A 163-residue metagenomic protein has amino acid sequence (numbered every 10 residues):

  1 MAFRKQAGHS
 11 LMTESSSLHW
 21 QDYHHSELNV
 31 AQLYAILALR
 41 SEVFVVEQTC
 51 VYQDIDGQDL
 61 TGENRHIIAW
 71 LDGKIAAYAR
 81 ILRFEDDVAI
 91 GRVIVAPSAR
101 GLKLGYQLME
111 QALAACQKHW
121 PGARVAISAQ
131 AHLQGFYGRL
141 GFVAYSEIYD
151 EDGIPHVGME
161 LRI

Functional and structural regions predicted by a protein language model:
F3-K5, L11-T61, H66, L71-K74: Short amphipathic alpha-helix that is part of the acyltransferase structural core
I68, K74-L82, D87-I94: Conserved beta-strand in the GNAT
R83-G91, R100, P121-A123, E151-P155: A conserved beta-turn-beta hairpin within the catalytic core of GNAT-like acetyltransferases that forms part
V95, G101-A114: Conserved acetyl-CoA-binding loop-helix of GNAT-fold acetyltransferases
S98-R100, A115, H132, F136: Acidic/histidine-enriched, beta-strand-rich ligand/metal-binding domains
C116-Q130: Conserved GNAT acetyl-CoA-binding A-motif
S128-A131, D150-I163: C-terminal "cap" of GNAT-fold acetyltransferases
G138-E147: Conserved acetyl-CoA-binding loop of GNAT-fold acetyltransferases
